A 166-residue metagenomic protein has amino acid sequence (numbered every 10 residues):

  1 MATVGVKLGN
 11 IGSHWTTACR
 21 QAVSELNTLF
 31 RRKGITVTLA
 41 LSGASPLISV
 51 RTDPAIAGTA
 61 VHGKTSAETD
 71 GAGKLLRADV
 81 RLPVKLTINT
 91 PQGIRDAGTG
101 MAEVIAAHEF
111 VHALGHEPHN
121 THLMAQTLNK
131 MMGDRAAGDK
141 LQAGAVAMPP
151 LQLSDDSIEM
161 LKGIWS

Functional and structural regions predicted by a protein language model:
M1-Q21: Fold-level signature of zinc-dependent metallopeptidase catalytic domains
A2, P46-I48, D156: Residue-level marker of intrinsically disordered, low-complexity segments enriched for small/polar residues
V6, N10-S13, I35, A44 (+7 more regions): Intrinsically disordered, low-complexity regions
T16-A113, E117-N120: Metzincin-family zinc-dependent endopeptidase catalytic domain
L76-G93, G100-M101, E117-S166: Metalloprotease/metallohydrolase-associated module, dominated by Zn2+-dependent proteases
